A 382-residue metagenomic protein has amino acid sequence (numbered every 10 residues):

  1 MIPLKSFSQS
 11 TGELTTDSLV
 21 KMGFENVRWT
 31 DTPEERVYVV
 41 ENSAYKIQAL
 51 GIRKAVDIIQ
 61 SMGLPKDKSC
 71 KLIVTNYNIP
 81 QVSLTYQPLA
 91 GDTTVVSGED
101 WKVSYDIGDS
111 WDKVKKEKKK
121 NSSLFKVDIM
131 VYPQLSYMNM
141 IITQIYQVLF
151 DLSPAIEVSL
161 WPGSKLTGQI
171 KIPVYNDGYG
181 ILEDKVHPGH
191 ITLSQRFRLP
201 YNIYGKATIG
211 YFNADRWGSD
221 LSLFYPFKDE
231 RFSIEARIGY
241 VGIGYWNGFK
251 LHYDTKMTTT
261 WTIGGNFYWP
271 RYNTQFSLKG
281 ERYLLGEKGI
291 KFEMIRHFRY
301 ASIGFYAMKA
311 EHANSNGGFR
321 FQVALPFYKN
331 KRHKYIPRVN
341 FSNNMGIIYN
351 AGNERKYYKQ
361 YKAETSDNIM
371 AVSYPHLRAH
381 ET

Functional and structural regions predicted by a protein language model:
F7-T192, D254: Outer-membrane beta-barrel initiation region
V39-N42, I129-I141, L166-V174, P200-F212 (+3 more regions): Transmembrane beta-strand segments that form the barrel wall of outer-membrane beta-barrel proteins
V96-V127, N330-D367: Outer-membrane beta-barrel biogenesis signature
E117-D128, S159-T167, R198-Y204, K228-S233 (+3 more regions): Short loop/turn motifs that connect adjacent beta-strands in outer-membrane beta-barrel proteins
F150-W161, V186-L199, G218-I238, T259-W269 (+2 more regions): Feature captures outer-membrane beta-barrel proteins of Gram-negative bacteria and organelles
V174-D184, R237-Y268, K279-K291, G304-Y361: Outer-membrane beta-barrel translocator/channel fold
P375-T382: Conserved small/polar residues in nucleotide/adenosyl-binding loops
